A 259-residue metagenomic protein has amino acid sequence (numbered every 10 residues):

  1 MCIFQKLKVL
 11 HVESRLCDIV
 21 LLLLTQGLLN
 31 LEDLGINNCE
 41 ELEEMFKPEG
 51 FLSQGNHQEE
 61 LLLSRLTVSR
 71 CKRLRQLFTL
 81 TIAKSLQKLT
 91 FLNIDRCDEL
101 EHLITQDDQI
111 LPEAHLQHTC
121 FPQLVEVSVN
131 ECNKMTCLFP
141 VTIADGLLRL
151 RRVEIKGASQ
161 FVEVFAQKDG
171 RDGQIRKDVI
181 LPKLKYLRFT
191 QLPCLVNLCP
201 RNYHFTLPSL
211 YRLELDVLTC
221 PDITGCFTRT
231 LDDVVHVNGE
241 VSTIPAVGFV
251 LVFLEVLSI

Functional and structural regions predicted by a protein language model:
M1-I259: Cross-kingdom leucine-rich repeat
